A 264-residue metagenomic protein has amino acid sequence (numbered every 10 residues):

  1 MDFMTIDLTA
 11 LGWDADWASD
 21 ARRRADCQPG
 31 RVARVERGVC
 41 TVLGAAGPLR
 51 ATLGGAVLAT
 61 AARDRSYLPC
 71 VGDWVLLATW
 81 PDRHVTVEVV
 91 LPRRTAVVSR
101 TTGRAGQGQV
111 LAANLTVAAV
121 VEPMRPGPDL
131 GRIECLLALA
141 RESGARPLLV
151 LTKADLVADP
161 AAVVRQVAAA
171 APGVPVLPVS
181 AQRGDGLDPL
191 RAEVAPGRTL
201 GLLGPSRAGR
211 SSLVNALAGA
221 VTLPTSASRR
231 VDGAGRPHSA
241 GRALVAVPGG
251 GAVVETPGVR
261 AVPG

Functional and structural regions predicted by a protein language model:
M1-L130: N-terminal accessory targeting/assembly segments
V32, G72, A140, V194 (+1 more regions): Residue-level signature of catalytic and energy-coupling elements of molecular machines, predominantly ATP/GTP-dependent
V57, P81-R83, P92-T95, M124-G127 (+5 more regions): Conserved nucleotide-binding/hydrolysis micro-motifs of P-loop NTPases
V120, L149-L151: Structural beta-sheet core signal
G131-G144: Histidine-anchored nucleotide/phosphate-binding helix
R146, K153-A208: Canonical P-loop GTPase G-domain recognition
R210-S212, A216: Walker A/P-loop
G219-G251: Switch I (effector-binding) loop of TRAFAC-class P-loop GTPase G-domains
